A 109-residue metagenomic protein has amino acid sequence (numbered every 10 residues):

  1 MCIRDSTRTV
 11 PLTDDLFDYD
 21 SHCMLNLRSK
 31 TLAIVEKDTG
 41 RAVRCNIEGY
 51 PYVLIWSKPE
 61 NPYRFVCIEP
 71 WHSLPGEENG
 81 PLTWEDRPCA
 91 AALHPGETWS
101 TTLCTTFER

Functional and structural regions predicted by a protein language model:
R4-E48: Active-site/ligand-binding surface loops and adjacent short beta/alpha elements that line catalytic pockets across
T9, D14, Y52-V53, F65-I68 (+1 more regions): Generic secondary-structure boundary/loop-capping signal
M24, I34-V35, W56-P59, A92-P95: A general structural signal for short secondary-structure junctions and capping/turn motifs
K30-L32, V66, T101: Hydrophobic residues positioned within well-ordered beta-strands of beta-sheet architectures
E36-N79: Glycine-rich active-site loops that engage anionic ligands at enzyme catalytic sites
T83-P88: Short alpha-helix capping/helix-loop boundary micro-motifs
A91-E108: Short Pro-Gly-centered flexible turn/kink motifs
